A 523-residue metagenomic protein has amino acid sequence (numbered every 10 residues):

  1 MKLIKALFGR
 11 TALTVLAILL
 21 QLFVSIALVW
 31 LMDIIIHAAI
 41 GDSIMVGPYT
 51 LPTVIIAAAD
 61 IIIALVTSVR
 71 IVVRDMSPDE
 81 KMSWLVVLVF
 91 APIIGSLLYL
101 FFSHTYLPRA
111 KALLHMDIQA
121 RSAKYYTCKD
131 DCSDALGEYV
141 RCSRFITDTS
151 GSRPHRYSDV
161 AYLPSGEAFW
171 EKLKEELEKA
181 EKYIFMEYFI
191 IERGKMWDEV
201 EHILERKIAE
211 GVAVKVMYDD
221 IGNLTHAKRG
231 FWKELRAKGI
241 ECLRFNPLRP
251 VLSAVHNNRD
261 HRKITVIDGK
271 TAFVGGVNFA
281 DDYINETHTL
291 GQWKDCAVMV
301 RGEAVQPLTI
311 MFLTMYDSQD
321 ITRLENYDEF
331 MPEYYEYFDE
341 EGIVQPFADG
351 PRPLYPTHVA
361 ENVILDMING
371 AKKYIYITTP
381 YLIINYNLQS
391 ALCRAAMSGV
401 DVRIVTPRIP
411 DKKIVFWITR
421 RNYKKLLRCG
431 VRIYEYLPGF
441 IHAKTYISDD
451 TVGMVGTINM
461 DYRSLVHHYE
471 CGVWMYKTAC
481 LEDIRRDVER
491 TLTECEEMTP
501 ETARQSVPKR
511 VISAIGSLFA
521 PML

Functional and structural regions predicted by a protein language model:
M1-N362, D366, P410, K424-R428 (+5 more regions): N-terminal localization/anchoring segments of enzymes in phospholipid and broader phosphate metabolism
F189, P380-Y381, V415: Glycine- and other small-residue-rich loops at beta-strand/loop junctions that grip anionic moieties
Y218, T379, T406: Short beta-strand/turn micro-motifs composed of small residues that flank or help shape donor/cofactor-binding pockets
D339-E341, D349-P380, Y386-R403: Acidic, glycine-rich loop-and-beta core segments that form the ion-binding/anion-interacting portion of active sites
A371-K372, T379, A396-R403, K413 (+3 more regions): Alpha-helix capping/termination and helix-coil
T378-T379, Y436, V455-G456: Thr-Gly-centered strand-to-loop micro-motif
N387-S390, R394, D401-R428: Extended hydrophobic/aromatic segments used for targeting, binding, or gating
K444: Catalytic-core elements of nucleic-acid end-processing and repair enzymes
